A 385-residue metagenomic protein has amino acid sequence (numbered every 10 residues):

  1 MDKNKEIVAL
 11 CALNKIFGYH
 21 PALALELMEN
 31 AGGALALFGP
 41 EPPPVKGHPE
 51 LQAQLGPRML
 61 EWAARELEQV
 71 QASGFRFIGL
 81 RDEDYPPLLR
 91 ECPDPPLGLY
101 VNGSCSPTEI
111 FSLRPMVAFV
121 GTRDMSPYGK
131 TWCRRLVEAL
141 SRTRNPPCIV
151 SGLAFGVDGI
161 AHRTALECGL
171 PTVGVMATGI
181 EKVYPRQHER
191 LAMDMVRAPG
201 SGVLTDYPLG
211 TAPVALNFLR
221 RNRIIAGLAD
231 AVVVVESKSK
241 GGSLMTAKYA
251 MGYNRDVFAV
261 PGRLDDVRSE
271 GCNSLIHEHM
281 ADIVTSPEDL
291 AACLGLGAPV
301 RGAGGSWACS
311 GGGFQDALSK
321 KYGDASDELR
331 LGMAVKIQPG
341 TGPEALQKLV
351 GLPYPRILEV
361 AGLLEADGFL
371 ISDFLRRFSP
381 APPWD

Functional and structural regions predicted by a protein language model:
M1-D84, D367-W384: Short, small/acidic-rich helices and loops at N termini and domain boundaries of DNA replication/processing enzymes
D2-N4, G79-D385: Glycine-biased, small-residue-rich flexible motifs in mid-sequence functional cores and linkers
